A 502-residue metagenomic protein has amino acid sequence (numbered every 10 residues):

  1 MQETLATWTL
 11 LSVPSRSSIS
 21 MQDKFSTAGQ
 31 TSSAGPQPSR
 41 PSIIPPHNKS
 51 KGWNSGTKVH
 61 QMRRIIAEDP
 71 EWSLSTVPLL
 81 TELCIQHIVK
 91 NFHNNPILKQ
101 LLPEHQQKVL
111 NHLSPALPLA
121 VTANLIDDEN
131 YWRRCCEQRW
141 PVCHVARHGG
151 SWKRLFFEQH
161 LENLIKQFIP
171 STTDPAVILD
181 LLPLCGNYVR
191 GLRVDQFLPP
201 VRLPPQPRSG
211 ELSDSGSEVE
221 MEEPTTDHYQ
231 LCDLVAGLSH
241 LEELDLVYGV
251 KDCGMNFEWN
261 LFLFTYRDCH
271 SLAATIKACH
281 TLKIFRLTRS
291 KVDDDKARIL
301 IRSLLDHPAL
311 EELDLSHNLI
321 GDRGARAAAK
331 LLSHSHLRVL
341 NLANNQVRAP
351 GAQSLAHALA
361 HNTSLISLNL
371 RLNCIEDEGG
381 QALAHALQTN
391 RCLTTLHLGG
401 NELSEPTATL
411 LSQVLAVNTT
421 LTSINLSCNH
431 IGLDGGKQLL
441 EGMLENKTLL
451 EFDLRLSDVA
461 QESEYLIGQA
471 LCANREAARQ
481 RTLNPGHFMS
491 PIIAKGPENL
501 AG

Functional and structural regions predicted by a protein language model:
Q2-C232, S239-E242: Cullin-RING E3 adaptor/co-adaptor recruitment helices
Q2-G35, R40-P41, E405-P406, N418 (+2 more regions): C-terminal capping region of solenoid repeat domains
T173-L182, V201-E211, G216, P224-L234 (+9 more regions): Leucine-rich repeat
L184-G191, E211-S217, G237-E243, M255 (+9 more regions): Leucine-rich repeat
L192-D195, L244-V247, F285-L287, L313-L315 (+5 more regions): Conserved hydrophobic beta-strand positions in leucine-rich repeat
F197-P199, G249-K251, F262, S290 (+6 more regions): Conserved "Asn-ladder"/turn position within leucine-rich repeats
K283-N369, E376: Solenoidal tandem-repeat scaffolds enriched in leucines and small polar residues
S335-H430: Eukaryotic tandem repeat interaction scaffolds
